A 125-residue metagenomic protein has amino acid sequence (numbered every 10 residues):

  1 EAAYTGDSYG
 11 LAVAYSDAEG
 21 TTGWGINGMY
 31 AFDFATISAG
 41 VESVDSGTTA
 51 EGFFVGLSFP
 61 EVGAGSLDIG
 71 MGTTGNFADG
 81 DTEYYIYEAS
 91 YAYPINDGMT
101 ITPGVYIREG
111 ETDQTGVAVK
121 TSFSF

Functional and structural regions predicted by a protein language model:
E1-I86: Detector for outer-membrane/organellar transmembrane beta-barrel domains, recognizing the amphipathic beta-strand
D17-A18, V105-E111: A short, acidic, flexible beta-alpha connecting loop/helix-capping segment that sits on the rim of active
N76-G80, M99, E109-D113: Short active-site-adjacent structural elements
Y87-V105, T121: C-terminal closing repeat unit and adjoining cap/tail of repeat-based domains
Y93, D113-F125: Outer-membrane beta-barrel "beta-signal"
